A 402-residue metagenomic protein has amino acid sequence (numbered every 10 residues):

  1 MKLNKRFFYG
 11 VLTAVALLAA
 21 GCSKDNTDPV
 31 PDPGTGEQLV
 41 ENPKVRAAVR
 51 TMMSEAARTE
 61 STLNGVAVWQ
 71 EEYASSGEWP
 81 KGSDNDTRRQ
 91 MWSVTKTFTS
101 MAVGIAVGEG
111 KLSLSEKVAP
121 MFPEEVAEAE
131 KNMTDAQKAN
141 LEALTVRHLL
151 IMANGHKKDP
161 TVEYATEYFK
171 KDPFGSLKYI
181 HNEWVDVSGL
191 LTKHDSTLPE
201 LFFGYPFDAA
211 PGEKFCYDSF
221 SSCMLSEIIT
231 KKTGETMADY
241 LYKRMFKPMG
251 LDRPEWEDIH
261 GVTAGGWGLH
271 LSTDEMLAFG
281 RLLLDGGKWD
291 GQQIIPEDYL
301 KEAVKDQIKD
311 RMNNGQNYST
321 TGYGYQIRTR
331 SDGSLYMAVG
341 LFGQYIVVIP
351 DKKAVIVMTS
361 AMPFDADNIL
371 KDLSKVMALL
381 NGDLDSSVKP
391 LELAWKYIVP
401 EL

Functional and structural regions predicted by a protein language model:
G10, V15-P43: Bacterial Sec-dependent N-terminal signal peptides
M52-S83, I346-V347, K353-V357: A short, well-structured edge-of-sheet supersecondary motif
E72, R89-S115, L149, L225-I229 (+1 more regions): Active-site SXXK
Y73-E78, A119-P120, E163-A210, E235-P254: Short, charged, amphipathic alpha-helices and their helix-cap/turn boundaries
E109-T161, G204-P206, A210, F220 (+1 more regions): Active-site helix/loop module of the DD-peptidase/beta-lactamase fold, centered on the serine-lysine SxxK catalytic
S221-I228, W267-K288, Q344-A361: Active-site-proximal alpha-helical segments within enzyme catalytic domains
L251-R253, K301-V355: Active-site Gly/Thr loop motif
L335-L402: Structured C-terminal helix/loop/strand segments within mature extracytoplasmic catalytic/sensor domains
